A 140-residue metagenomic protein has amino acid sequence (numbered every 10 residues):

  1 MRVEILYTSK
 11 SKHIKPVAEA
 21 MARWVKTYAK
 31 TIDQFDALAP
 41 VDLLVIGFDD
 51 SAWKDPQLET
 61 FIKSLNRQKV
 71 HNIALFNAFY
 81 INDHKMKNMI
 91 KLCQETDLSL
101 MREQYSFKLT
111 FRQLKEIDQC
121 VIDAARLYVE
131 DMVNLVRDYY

Functional and structural regions predicted by a protein language model:
M1-K26: Short, charged N-terminal beta->alpha structural module
A22-Y28, P40-Y140: FMN-binding flavodoxin-like domain, especially the glycine-rich phosphate-binding loop
T31: Conserved acidic residues
Q34-P40: Short amphipathic alpha-helix with an adjacent loop that forms part of the alpha/beta core around
